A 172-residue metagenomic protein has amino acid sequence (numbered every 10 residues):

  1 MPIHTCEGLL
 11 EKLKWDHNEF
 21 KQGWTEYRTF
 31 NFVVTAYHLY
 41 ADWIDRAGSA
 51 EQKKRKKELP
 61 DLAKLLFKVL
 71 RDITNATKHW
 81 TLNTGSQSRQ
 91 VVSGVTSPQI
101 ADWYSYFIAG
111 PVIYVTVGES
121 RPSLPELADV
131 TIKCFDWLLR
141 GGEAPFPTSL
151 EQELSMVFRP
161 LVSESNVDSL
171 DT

Functional and structural regions predicted by a protein language model:
M1-F30, S49-T172: Acidic, Ser/Thr/Gly/Pro-rich intrinsically disordered interaction regions
V33, Y37-A47: Extended, well-ordered alpha-helical segments in internal regulatory regions
